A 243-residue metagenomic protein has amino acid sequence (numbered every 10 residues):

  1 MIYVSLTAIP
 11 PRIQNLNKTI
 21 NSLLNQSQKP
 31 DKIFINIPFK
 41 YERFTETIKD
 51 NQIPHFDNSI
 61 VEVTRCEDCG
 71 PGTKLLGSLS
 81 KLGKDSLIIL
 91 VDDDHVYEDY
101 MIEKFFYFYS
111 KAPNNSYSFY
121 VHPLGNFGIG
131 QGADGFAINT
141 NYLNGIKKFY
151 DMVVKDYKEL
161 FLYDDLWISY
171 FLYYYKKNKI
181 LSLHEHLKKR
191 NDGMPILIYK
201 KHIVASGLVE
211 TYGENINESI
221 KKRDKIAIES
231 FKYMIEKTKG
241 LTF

Functional and structural regions predicted by a protein language model:
M1, Q14-T19, K155-F243: C-terminal catalytic/acceptor-binding lobe
M1-N25, F34: N-proximal low-complexity "stem/linker" segments adjacent to membrane-targeting elements
I2, L24-I35, S59-V61, S86: Short loop->beta transition adjacent to catalytic acidic/histidine clusters or analogous donor-positioning motifs
T19-D31, F39-K40, P54-H55: Short, acidic, metal-binding catalytic loop of nucleotide-sugar glycosyltransferases
N36-S86: Active-site-proximal specificity loops/subdomain of glycosyltransferases
D85-V96: Short beta-strand-to-loop acidic/aromatic patch adjacent to the donor-nucleotide binding site
D99-L124: Conserved donor-nucleotide/metal-binding helix-loop-beta segment in metal-dependent transferases, i.e., the alpha-helix
I129-Y150: Conserved nucleotide-sugar donor-binding and metal-coordinating catalytic region shared by glycosyltransferases
